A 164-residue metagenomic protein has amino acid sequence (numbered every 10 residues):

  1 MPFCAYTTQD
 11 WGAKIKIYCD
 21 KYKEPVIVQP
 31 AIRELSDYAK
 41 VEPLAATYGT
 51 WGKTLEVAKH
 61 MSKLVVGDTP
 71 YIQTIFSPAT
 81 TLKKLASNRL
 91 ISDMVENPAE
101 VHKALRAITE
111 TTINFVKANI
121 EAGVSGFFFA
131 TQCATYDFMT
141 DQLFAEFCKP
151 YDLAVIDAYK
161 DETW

Functional and structural regions predicted by a protein language model:
M1-K40: Alpha/beta catalytic barrel-like cores
K21-Q29, P43-W164: Active-site loop segments of alpha/beta catalytic cores
